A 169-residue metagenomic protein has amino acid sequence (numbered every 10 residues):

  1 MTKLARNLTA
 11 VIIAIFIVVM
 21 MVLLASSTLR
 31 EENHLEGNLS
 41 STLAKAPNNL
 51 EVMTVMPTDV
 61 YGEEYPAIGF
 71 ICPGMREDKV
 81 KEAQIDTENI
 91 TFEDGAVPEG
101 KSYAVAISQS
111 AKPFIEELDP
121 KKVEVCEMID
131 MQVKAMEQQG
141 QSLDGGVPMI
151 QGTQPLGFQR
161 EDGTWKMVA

Functional and structural regions predicted by a protein language model:
T2-A83: N-terminal export/targeting and maturation segments
N7-V11, Y65, G74-D78, F114-I115 (+4 more regions): Aromatic-enriched hydrophobic runs in primary sequence
V19, A83-E88, D130-M131, M136: Generic alpha-helical propensity signal that fires on short helical segments and nearby coil/disordered stretches
S26-S27, S40-S41, S102, S108-S110 (+1 more regions): Generic serine detector
P57-C126: Mature extracytoplasmic domains of secretory-pathway proteins
V125-A169: C-terminal partner/receptor-binding element of secreted or periplasmic proteins
